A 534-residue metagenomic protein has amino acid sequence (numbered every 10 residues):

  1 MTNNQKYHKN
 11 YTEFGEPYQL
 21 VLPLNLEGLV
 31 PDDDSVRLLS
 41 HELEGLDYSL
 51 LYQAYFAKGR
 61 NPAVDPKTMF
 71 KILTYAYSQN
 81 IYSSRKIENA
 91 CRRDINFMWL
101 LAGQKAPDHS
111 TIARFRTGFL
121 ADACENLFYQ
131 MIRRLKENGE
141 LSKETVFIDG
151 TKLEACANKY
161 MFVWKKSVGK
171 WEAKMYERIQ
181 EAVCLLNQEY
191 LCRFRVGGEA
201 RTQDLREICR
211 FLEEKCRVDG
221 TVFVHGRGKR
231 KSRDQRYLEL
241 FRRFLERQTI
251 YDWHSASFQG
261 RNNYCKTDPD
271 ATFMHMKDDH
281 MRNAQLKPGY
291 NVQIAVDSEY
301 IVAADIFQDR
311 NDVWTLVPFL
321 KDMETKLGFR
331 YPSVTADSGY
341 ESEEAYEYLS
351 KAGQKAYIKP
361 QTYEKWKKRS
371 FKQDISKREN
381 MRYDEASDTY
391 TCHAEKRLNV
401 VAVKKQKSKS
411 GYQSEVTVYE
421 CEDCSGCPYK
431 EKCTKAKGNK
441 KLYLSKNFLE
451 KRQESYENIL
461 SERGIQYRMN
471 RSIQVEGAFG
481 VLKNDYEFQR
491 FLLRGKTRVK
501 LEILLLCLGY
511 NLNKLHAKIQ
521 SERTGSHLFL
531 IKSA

Functional and structural regions predicted by a protein language model:
M1-R37: Hydrophobic alpha-helical membrane-insertion signals
N3, Y7, E13, L73 (+2 more regions): Anion-binding and metal-coordination hotspots
P31-T74: Basic, short loop/linker segments at the boundary and entry of helix-turn-helix/winged-helix-like folds
G45-L50, D94, M98, D485: A short secondary-structure junction motif
Y75-A76, M98: Alpha-helix C-capping/helix-to-loop hinge sites
